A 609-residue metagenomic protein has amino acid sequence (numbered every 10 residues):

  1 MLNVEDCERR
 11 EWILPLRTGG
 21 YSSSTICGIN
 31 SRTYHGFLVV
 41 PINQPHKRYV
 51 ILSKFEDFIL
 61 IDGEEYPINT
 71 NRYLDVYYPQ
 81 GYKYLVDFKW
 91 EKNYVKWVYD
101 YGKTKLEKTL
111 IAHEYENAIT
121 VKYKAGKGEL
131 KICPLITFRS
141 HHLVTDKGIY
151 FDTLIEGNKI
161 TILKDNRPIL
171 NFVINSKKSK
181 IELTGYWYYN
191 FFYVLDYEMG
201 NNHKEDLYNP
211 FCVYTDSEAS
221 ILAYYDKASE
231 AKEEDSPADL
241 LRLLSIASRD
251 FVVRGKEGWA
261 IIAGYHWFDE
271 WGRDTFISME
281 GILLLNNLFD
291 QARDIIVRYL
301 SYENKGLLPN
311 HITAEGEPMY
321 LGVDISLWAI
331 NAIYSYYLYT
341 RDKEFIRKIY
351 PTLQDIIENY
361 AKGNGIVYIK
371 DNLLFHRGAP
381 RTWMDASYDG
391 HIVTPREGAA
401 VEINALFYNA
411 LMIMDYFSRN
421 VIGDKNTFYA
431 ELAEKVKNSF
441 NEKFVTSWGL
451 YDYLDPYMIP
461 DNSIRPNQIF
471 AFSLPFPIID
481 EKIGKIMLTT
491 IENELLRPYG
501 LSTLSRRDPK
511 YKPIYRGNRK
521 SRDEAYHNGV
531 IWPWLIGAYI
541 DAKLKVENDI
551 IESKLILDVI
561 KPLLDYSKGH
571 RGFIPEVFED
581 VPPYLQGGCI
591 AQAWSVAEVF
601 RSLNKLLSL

Functional and structural regions predicted by a protein language model:
M1-L240, H266, R273, L288 (+4 more regions): Terminal accessory carbohydrate-recognition/targeting modules of carbohydrate-active enzymes
I68-K105, T489-R497, L504-I514, K520-S521 (+2 more regions): Non-catalytic C-terminal accessory modules of carbohydrate-active enzymes
T145-K147, I160-I162, S217-A219, D269-T275 (+9 more regions): Aromatic-rich carbohydrate-recognition surfaces in CAZymes
Y208-T215, G258-T275, A314-S326, D389-A405 (+3 more regions): Solvent-exposed loop and edge beta-strand segments that line ligand/cofactor-binding and catalytic clefts
L222-I246, I277-V297, E481-N493: Carboxylate/His-rich catalytic cores and anion/metal-binding grooves
E230-F268: An acidic-aromatic substrate-binding cleft motif
A231, Y336-K348, I413-Y429, K482 (+1 more regions): Inter-helical turn/loop segments and adjacent helix faces that build the functional surface of alpha-helical bundle
R242, P309-N310, A361, G365-K370 (+3 more regions): Catalytic cores of carbohydrate-active enzymes
